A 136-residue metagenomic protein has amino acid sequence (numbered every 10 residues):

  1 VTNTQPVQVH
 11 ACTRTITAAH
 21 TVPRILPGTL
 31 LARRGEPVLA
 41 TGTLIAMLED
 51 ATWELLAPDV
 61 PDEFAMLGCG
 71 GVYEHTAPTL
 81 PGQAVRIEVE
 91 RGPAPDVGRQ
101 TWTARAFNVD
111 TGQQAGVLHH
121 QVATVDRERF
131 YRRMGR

Functional and structural regions predicted by a protein language model:
T2-L39: Catalytic strand-loop segment that frames the active site of acyl-thioester-processing enzymes
Q8-C12, L67-G71, Q83-I87, G98-Q100 (+1 more regions): A generic structural signal for short beta-strands and their flanking turns/coil linkers
H10-I16, G71, H75, V89 (+2 more regions): A structural signal for short, well-ordered beta-strand segments
A18-H20, A77, T124-D126: Non-catalytic surface loops within mature trypsin-like serine protease
T41-T43: A short mixed-secondary-structure module that forms the rim of ligand-binding clefts
T52-R86: Hydrophobic beta-strand-centered segment that forms part of the acyl-chain substrate-binding groove
L80-P81, E90-R136: HotDog/MaoC-like acyl-thioester-processing domains
